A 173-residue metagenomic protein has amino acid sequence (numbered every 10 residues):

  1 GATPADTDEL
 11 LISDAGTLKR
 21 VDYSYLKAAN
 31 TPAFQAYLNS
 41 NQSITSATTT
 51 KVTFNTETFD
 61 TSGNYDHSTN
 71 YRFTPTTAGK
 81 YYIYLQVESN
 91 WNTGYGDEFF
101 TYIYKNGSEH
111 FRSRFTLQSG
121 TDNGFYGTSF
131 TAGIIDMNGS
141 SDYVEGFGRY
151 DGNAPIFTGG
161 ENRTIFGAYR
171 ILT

Functional and structural regions predicted by a protein language model:
G1-P4: Disulfide-braced loops of extracellular cysteine-rich modules
D8, G16, N70-Y71: Beta-strand-connecting loop/turn residues
D8-E9, S24, F115: Intrinsic-disorder/low-complexity peptide segments enriched for small residues
E9-L10, T101: Short polybasic amphipathic segments
L10-L11, L85: Conserved, well-structured core segments
I12-A29: Short, surface-exposed terminal/edge motifs of secreted or surface/virion proteins that either
A28-T173: Extracellular jelly-roll beta-sandwich "head" domains, especially the C-terminal globular C1q domain
